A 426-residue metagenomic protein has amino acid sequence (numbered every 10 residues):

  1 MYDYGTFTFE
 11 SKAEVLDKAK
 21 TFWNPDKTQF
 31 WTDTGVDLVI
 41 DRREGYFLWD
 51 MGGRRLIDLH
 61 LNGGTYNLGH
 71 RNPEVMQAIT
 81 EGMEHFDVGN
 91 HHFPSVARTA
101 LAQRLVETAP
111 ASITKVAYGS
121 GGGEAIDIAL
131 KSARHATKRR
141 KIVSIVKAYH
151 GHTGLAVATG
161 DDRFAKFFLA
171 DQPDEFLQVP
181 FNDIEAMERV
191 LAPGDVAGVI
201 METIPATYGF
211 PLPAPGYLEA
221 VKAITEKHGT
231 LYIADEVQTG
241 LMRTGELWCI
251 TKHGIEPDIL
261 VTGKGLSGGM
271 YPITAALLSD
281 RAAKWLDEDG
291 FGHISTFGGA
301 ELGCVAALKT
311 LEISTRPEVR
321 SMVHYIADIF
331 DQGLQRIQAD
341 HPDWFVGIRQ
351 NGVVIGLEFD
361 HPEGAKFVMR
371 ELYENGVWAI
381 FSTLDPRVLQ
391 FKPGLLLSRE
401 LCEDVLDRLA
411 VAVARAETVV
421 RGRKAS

Functional and structural regions predicted by a protein language model:
M1-S426: Conserved N-terminal phosphate-binding loop of PLP-dependent enzymes in the Aspartate aminotransferase
